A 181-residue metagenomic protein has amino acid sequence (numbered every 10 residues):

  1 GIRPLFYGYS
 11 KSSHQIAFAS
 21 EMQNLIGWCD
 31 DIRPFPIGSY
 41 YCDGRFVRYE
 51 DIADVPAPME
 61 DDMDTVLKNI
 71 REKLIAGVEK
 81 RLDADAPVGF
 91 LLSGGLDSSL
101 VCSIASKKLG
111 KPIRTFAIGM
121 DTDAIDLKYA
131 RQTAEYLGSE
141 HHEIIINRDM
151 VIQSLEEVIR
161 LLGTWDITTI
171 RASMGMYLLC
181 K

Functional and structural regions predicted by a protein language model:
I2-K68: N-terminal segments that mediate ammonia production and transfer in glutamine-dependent amidotransferase systems
I2-L5, Y9-S10, V55-K181: ATP-dependent adenylate-handling active sites, centered on carboxylate activation for C-N bond formation
